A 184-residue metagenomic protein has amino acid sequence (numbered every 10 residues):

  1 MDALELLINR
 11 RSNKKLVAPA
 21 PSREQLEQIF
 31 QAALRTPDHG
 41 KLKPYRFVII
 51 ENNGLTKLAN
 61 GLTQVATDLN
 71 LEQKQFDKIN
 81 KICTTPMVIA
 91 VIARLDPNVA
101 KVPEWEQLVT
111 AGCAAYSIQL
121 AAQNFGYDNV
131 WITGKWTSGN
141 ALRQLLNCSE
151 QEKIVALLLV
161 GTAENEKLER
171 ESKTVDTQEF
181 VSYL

Functional and structural regions predicted by a protein language model:
M1-T85, Y183-L184: N-terminal amphipathic, basic helical "cap/leader" segment at the start of enzyme domains
A3-S12, I154-L184: C-terminal helix-cap and adjacent tail motif
A33, I89, L95-P97, K101-L145: Small-aliphatic-rich amphipathic alpha-helix that forms the alpha element of a beta-alpha
I49-E51, A90, L159: Short, well-ordered beta-strand micro-motif
N52-K57, T63-Q64, L95-P97, N140 (+1 more regions): Short, charged/polar surface micro-motifs in flexible loops or helix N-caps
P86-V88, K153-V155: Structural motif
L142-I154: Short, electropositive alpha-helical surface patch
